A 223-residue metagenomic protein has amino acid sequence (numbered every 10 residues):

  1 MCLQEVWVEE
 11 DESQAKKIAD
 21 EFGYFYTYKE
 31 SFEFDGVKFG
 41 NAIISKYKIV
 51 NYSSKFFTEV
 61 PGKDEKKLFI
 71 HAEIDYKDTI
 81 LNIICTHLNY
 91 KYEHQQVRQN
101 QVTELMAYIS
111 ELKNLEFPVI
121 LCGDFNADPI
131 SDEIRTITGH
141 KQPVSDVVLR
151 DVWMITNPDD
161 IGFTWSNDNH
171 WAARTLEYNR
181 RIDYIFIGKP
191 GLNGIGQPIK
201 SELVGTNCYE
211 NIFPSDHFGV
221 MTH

Functional and structural regions predicted by a protein language model:
M1-Q4, T27-E30, I120-D124, D151-M154: Active-site neighborhood of phospho(di)ester-bond hydrolases with catalytic His/Asp-centered motifs
Q4-L88, I199: Structured beta-strand-rich core segments of catalytic domains in phosphoester-bond hydrolases
V8-E12, D35-G36, K91-E93, N126-D132 (+1 more regions): Active-site environment of divalent metal-dependent phosphoester hydrolases
E10, D64-K66, Q96-E104, P129 (+2 more regions): Soluble or luminal CAZymes and related metallo-dependent hydrolases
S13-A15, K38-N41, E65, Q95-R98 (+2 more regions): Short aromatic-enriched loop/helix-cap "lid" or pocket-rim segments at secondary-structure transitions that line
H71-Y76, I80-I84, R98-T136: His/acidic metal-ligating clusters that form di-metal
S110-V119, A127-H223: Metal-dependent phosphoester-hydrolase catalytic domains
